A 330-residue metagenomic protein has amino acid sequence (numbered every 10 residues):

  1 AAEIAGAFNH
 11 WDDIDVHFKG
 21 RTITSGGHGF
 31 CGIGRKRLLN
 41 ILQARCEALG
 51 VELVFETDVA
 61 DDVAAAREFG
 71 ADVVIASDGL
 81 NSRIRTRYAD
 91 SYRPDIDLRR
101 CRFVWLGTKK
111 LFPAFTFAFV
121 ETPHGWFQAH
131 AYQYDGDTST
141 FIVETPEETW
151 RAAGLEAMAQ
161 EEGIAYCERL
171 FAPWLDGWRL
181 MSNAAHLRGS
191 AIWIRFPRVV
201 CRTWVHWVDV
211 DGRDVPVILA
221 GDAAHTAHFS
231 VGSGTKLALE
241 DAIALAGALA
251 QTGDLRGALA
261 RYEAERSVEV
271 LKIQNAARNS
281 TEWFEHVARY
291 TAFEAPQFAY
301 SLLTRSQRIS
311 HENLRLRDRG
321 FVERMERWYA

Functional and structural regions predicted by a protein language model:
A2-W105, V322-E323, W328-A330: Conserved N-terminal helical subregion
T22-I23, P146-W150, A224-T226: A short, flexible beta-alpha/helix-coil linker loop
L38, G163, A238-D241: Catalytic-loop motifs flanking and including active-site residues across diverse enzymes
E68-F196, V208: Conserved FAD-binding catalytic core of PHBH/FMO-like flavoproteins
I75-A76, S190-W283: Conserved mid-domain beta->alpha element of the FAD-binding
V231, G247-A330: C-terminal helical "tail/cap" subdomain of flavin- and related membrane-associated enzymes
